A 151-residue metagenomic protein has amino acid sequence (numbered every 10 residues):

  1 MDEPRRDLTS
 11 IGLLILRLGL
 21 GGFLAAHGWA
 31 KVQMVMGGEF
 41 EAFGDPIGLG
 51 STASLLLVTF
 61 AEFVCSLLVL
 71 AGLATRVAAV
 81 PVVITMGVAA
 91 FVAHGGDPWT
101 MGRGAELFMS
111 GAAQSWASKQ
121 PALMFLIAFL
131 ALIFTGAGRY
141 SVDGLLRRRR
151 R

Functional and structural regions predicted by a protein language model:
M1-Q33, T52-F60, V64-R151: Extended, low-polarity transmembrane helix blocks
G37-L49: Short juxtamembrane and helix-loop transition motifs at transmembrane-helix boundaries in membrane proteins
